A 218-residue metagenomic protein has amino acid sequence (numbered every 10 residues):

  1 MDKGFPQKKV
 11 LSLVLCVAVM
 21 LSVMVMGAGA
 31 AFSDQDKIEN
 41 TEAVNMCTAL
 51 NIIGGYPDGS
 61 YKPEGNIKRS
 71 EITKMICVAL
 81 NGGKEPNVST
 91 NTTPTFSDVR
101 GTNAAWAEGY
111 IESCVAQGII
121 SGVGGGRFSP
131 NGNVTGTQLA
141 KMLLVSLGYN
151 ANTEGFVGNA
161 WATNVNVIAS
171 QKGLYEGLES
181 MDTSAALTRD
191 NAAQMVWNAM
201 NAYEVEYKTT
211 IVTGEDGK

Functional and structural regions predicted by a protein language model:
D2-T41, G54-E108, Q117-T137, L144-A186 (+1 more regions): Feature responds to low-complexity, polar/acidic, surface-exposed segments characteristic of secreted/exported proteins
V44-I53: Mature N-terminal segment immediately following signal peptide/propeptide cleavage in secreted/periplasmic
